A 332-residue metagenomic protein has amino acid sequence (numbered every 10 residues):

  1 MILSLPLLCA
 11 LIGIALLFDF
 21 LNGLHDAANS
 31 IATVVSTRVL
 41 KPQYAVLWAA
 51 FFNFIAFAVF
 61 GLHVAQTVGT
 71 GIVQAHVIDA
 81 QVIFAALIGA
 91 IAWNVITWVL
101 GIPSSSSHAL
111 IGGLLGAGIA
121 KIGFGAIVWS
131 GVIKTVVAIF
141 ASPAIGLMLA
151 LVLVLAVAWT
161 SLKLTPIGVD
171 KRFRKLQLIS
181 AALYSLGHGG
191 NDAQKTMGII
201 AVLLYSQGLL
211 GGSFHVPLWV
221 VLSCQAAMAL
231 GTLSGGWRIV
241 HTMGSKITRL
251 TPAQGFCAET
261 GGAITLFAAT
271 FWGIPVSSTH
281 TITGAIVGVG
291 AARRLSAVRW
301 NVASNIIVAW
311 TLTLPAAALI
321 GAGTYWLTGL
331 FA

Functional and structural regions predicted by a protein language model:
M1-A332: Multi-pass alpha-helical transmembrane bundle typical of ion/small-solute transporters and intramembrane aspartyl
